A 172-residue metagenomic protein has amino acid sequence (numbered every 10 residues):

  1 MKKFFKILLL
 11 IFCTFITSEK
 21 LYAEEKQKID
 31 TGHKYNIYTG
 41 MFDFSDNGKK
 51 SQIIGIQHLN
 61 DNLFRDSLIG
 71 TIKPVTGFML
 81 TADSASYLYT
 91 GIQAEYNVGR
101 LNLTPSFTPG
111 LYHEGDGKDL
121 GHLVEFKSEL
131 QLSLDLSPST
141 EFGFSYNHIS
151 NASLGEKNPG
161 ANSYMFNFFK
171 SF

Functional and structural regions predicted by a protein language model:
M1-D30: Cleavable N-terminal export/targeting peptides
L21-G32, N62-I72, N97-L103, S139: Short loop/turn motifs that connect adjacent beta-strands in outer-membrane beta-barrel proteins
E24-L63: Outer-membrane beta-barrel initiation region
K34-D43, G70-T81, T104-H113, S145-S150: Transmembrane beta-strand segments that form the barrel wall of outer-membrane beta-barrel proteins
F42-I53, F78-Y89, D116-L123, S153-A161: Solvent-exposed loop/turn segments connecting transmembrane beta-strands in outer-membrane beta-barrel proteins
K50-I56, L134, P159-F172: Outer-membrane beta-barrel "beta-signal"
I56, I92, L103, L130-L132 (+2 more regions): Membrane-embedded beta-strands that build the outer-membrane beta-barrel scaffold
H58-N62, A94-Y96, L134, H148 (+1 more regions): Residue-level signature of outer-membrane beta-barrel architecture
